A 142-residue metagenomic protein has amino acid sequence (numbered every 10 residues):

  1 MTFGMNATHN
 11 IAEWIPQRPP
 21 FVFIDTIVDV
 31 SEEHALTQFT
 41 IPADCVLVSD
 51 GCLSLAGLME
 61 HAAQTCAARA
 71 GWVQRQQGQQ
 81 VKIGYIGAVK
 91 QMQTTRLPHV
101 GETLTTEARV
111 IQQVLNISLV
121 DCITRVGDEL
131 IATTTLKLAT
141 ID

Functional and structural regions predicted by a protein language model:
T2-N6, A12, D25-D29: N-terminal intrinsically disordered, low-complexity, charge/repeat-rich segments that act as generic
G4, A68-E107: Hydrophobic beta-strand-centered segment that forms part of the acyl-chain substrate-binding groove
T8-R18, Q79-V81: Short aromatic-glycine motifs in intrinsically disordered, low-complexity regions
P19-S54: Catalytic strand-loop segment that frames the active site of acyl-thioester-processing enzymes
I24-D25, V89, L119, T133: Hydrophobic residues on conserved beta-strands that form the core of alpha/beta folds
L36, A68-G71, P98-T105, R109-D142: HotDog/MaoC-like acyl-thioester-processing domains
D50-R69, I86-G87: Compact, glycine-rich, soluble single-domain proteins
